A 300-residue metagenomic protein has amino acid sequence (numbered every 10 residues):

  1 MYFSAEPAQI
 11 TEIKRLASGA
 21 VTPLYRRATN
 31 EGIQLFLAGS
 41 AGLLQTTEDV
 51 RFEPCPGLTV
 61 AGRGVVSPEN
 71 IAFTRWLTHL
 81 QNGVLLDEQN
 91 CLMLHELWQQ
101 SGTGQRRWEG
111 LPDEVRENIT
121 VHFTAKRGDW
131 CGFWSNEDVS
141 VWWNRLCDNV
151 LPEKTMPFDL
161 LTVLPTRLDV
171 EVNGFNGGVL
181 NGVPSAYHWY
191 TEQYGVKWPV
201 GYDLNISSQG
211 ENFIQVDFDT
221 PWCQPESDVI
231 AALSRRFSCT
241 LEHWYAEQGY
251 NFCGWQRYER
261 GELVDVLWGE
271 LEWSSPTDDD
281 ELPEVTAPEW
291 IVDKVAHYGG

Functional and structural regions predicted by a protein language model:
Y2-G300: Intrinsic low-complexity, intrinsically disordered or marginally ordered coil/linker segments
